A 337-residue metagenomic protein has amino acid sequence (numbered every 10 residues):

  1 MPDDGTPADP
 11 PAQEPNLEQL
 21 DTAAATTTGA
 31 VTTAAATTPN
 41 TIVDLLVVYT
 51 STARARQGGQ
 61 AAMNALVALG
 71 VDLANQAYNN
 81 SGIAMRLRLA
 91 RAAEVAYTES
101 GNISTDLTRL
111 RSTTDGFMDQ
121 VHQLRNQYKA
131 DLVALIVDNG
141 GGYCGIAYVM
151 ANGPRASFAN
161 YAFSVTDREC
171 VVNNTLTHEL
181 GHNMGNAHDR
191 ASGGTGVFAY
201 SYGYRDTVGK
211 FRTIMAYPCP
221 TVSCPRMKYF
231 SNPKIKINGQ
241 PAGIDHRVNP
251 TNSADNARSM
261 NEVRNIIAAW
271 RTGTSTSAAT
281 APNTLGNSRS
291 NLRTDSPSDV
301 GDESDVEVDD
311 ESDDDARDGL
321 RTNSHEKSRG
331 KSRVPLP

Functional and structural regions predicted by a protein language model:
P2-G153, C170: Fold-level signature of zinc-dependent metallopeptidase catalytic domains
A8, E18, T22-G29, T33 (+1 more regions): Ser/Thr/Gly/Pro-rich low-complexity, disordered linker/stalk segments of secreted and cell-surface proteins
A62-L69, V172-E179, K210, D255-R258 (+1 more regions): Generic recognition of stable, solvent-exposed alpha-helical segments in well-folded globular domains
A90-T108, A156-K236: The catalytic-center signature of Zn2+-dependent metalloproteases
I103, L107-F117, V121-Y128, S157-S164 (+3 more regions): Generic hydrophobic, helix-prone segments enriched in Leu/Val/Ile
T113, N152-R155, T221-R226, K234-I244 (+1 more regions): Intrinsically disordered, low-complexity coil segments
I237-N287: A recurrent domain-boundary module in secreted/ectodomain proteins
